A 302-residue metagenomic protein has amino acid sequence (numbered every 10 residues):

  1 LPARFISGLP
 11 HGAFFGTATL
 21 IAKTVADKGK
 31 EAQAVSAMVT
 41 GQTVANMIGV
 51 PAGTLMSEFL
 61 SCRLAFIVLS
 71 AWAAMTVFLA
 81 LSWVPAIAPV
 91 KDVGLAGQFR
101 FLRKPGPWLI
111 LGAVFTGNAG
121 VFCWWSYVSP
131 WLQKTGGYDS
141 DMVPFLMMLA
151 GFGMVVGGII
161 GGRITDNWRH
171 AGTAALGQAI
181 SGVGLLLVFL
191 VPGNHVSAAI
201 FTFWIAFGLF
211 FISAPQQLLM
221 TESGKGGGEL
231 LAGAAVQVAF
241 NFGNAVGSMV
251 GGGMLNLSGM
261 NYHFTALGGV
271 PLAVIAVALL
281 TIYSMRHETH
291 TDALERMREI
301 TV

Functional and structural regions predicted by a protein language model:
L1-S7, V196-W204: Paired small-residue
A3-G41: Cytoplasmic helix-loop-helix junction between adjacent transmembrane helices in 12-TM secondary transporters
F14-A26, F211-K225: Intracellular juxtamembrane helix-capping segments at the cytosolic ends of symmetry-related transmembrane helices
D27-V84, Y127: Helix-loop-helix hairpin linking two adjacent transmembrane segments in secondary transporters
E58-S70, G253-A273: A membrane-interface helix-boundary motif in multi-pass transporters
G157-R169, L255: Helix-to-loop junctions at the C-terminal end of transmembrane segments in multipass secondary transporters
G172-L187: Structural signature of the two symmetry-related core transmembrane helices
S223-M260: A late C-terminal transmembrane helix in Major Facilitator Superfamily
